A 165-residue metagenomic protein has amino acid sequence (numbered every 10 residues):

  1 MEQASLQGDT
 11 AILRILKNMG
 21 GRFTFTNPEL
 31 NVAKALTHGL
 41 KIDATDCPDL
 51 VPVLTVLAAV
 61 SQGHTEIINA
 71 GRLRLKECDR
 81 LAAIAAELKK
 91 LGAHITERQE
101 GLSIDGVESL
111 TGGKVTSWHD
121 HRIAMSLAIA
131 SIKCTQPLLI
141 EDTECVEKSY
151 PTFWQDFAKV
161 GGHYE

Functional and structural regions predicted by a protein language model:
M1-E165: Short, structured segments at the rim of ligand-binding sites
